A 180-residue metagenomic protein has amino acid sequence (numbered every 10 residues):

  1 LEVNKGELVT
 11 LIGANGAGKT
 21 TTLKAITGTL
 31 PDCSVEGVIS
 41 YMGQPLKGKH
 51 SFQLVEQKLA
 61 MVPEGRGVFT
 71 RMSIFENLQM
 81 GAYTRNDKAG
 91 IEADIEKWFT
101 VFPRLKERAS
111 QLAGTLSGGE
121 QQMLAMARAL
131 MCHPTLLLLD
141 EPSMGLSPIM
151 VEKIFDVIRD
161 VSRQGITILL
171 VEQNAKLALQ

Functional and structural regions predicted by a protein language model:
V9, P31, K49, M72-I91 (+1 more regions): ABC-type ATPase nucleotide-binding domains, specifically the catalytic core motifs of the NBD
V9-T10, M61: Short beta-strand immediately N-terminal to the Walker A/P-loop
I12-A14: The feature captures the beta-strand-to-loop junction immediately N-terminal to the Walker
T27: Helix-to-loop junction immediately C-terminal to a conserved catalytic motif
V35-Q44, Q57, I91-I95: Conserved ABC transporter NBD signature motif
M72, L116, A129-L130: ABC ATPase signature
L112-L116, E120: Conserved ABC ATPase signature
M131-T135: A short, proline-enriched helix->beta-strand linker immediately N-terminal to the Walker B motif in ABC-type P-loop
